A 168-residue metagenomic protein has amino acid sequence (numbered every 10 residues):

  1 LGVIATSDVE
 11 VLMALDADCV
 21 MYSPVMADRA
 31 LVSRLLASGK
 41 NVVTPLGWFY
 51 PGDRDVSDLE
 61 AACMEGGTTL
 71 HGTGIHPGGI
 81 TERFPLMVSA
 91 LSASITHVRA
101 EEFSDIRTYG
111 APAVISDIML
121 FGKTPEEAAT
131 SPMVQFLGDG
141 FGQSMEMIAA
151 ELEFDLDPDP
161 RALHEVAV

Functional and structural regions predicted by a protein language model:
L1-S38, E153: N-terminal glycine-/serine-/threonine-rich beta1-alpha1-beta2 phosphate-ribose binding loop of Rossmann-like
I4, N41, T69: Residue-level detector of anion-binding/catalytic polar loops
S38, L46-T69: Rossmann-fold NAD(P)-binding glycine/threonine-rich loop
K40, L46-Y50, I75-H76, F103: Short, ordered loop/turn segments at secondary-structure junctions
T44, L70-T73, R99-A100: General beta-strand structural signal in soluble alpha/beta enzymes
G79-L91: Alpha-helical support elements that line or immediately flank enzyme active sites and cofactor-binding pockets
S89-V168: Active-site-lining helix/loop region of Rossmann-like oxidoreductase modules
